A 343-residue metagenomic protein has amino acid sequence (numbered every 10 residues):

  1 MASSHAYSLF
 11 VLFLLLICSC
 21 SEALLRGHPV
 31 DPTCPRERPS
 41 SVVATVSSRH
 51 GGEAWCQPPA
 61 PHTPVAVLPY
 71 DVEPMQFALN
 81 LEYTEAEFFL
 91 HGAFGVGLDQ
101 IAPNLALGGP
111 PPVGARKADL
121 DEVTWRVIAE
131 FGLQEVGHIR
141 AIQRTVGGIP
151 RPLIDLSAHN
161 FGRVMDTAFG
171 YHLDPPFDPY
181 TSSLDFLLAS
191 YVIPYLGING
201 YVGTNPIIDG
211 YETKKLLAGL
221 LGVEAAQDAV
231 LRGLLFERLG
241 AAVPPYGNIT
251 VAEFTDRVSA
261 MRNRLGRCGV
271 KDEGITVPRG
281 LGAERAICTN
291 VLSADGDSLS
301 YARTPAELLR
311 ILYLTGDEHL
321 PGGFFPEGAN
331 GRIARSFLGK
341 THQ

Functional and structural regions predicted by a protein language model:
H5-A23, T45-S48: Cleavable N-terminal signal peptides of Sec/SRP-targeted secreted and luminal proteins
E22-Q343: All-alpha RGS (Regulator of G-protein Signaling) helical domain and cognate RGS-like helical scaffolds
